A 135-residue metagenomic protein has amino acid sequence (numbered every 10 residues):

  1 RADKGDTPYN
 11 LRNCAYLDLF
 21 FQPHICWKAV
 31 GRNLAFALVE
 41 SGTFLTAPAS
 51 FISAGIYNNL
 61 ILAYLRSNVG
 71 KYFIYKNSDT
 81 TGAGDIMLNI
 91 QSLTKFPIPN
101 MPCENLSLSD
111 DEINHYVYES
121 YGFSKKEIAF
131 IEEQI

Functional and structural regions predicted by a protein language model:
R1-P102, E119: Polybasic, glycine- and aromatic-enriched phosphate-binding surface used to engage nucleic acids
I98-I135: Non-catalytic DNA-recognition/assembly elements of restriction-modification systems
